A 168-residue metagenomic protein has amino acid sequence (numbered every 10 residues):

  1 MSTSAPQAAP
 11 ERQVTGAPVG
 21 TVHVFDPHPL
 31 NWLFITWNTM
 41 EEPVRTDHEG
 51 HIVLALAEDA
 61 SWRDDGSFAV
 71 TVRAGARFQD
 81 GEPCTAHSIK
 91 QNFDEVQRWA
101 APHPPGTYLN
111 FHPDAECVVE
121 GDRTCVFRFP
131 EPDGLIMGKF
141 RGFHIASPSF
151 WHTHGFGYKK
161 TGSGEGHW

Functional and structural regions predicted by a protein language model:
M1-G16, E116: Short, low-complexity disordered leader/linker segments with a strong preference for bacterial N-terminal type II
T15-D65, R73, Q91-D94: N-terminal lobe/hinge region of extracytoplasmic solute-binding protein
P18, T39, L56, D64-G66 (+4 more regions): Residues that flank catalytic or metal-binding motifs in active/ligand-binding sites
P29-L30, G50, A76-R77, V96-W99 (+1 more regions): Solvent-exposed loop/turn segments at secondary-structure junctions within structured extracellular/periplasmic domains
L33, H87, N92, R141-H144: Short Gly/aromatic-enriched secondary-structure transition segments
R45-V53, P102-F111, H167-W168: Short, solvent-exposed secondary-structure boundary motifs
D59-P102, E120, V126: Aromatic- and charge-enriched surface segment that lines or borders ligand/interaction sites
S61, T107-W168: Surface-exposed binding/hinge segments that line and control ligand-binding clefts or catalytic entry sites
